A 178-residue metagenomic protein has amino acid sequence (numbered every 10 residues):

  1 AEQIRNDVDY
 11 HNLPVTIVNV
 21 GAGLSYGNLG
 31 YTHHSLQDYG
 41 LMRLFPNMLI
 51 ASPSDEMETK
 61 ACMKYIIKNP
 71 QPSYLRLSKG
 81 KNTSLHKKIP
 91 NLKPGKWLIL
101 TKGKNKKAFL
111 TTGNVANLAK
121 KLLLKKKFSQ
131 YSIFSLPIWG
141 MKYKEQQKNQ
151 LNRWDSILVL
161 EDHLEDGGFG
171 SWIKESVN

Functional and structural regions predicted by a protein language model:
A1-T16: Thiamine diphosphate
R5-D9, H33-L36, K68-N69, N91-P94 (+2 more regions): Short, hinge-like loop/turn segments at secondary-structure boundaries
D9, T59-G95: Catalytic domains of riboflavin
P14-T16, P72-Y74, K106, S156: Residue-level preference for the first positions of well-ordered beta-strands
T16-G21, S52-P53, R76-S78, L110-T111 (+1 more regions): Short beta-strand segments
V20-K68: Conserved thiamine diphosphate
Y26, S78-N178: Thiamine diphosphate
